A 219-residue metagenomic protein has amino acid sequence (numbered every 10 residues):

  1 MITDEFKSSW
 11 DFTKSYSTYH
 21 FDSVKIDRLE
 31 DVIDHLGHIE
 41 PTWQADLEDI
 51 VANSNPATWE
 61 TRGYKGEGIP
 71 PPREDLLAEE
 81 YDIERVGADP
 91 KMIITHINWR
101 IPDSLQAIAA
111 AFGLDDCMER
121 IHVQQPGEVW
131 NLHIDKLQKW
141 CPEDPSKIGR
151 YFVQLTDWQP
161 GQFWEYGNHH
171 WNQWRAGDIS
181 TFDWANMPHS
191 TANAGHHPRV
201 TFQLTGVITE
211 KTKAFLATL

Functional and structural regions predicted by a protein language model:
M1-D115: Non-heme Fe(II)/2-oxoglutarate
A110-H133: A short glycine-rich, His/Asp/Glu-containing loop-to-beta-strand
D115-C117, L132-Y151, G167: A short beta-loop-beta micro-motif enriched in histidine and acidic residues
H122-Q125, P142-P160, T205: Short, conserved beta-strand element in jelly-roll/cupin
C141, H189-G195: Short proline/glycine-enriched turn/loop segments at secondary-structure junctions
G149-L155, I179-T181, H196-K213: A short hydrophobic beta-strand segment most commonly corresponding to one strand of the jelly-roll/cupin
Y151-R175: A short beta-strand-loop-beta hairpin characteristic of the jelly-roll/cupin
N172-P188: Conserved metal-binding segment of the jelly-roll/cupin
